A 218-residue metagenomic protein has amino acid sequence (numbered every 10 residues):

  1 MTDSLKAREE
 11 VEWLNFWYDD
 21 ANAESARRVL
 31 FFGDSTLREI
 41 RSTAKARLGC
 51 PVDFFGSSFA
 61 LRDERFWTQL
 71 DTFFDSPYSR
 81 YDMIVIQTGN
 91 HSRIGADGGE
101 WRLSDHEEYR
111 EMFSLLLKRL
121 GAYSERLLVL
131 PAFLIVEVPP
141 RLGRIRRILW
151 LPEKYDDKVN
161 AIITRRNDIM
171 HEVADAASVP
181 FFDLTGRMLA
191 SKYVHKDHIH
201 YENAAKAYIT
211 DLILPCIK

Functional and structural regions predicted by a protein language model:
M1-R8, V159, I199: Helix-centric, low-specificity signal for extended rod-like, repetitive segments
D3-L115: Conserved SGNH/GDSL esterase-like catalytic core that processes O-acyl groups on lipids and polysaccharides
Q69-K218: Alpha-helical cap/lid subdomain in secreted, periplasmic, or secretory-pathway luminal O-acyl-processing enzymes
